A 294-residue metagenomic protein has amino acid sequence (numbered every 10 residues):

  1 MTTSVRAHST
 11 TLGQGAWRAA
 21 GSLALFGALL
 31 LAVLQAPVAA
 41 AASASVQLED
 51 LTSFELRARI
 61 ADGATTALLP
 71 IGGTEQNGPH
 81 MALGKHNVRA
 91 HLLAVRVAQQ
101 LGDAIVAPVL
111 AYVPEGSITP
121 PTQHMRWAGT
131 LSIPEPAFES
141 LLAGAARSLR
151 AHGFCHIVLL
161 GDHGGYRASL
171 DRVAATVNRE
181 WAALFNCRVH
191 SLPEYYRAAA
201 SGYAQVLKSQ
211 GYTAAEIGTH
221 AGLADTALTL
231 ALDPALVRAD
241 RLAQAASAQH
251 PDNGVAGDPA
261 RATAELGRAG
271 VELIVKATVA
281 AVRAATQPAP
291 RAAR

Functional and structural regions predicted by a protein language model:
M1-W17: N-terminal secretory signal peptides that target proteins for export/translocation
L12-Q14, A20, F26, N253-A256: Feature targets compositionally biased, intrinsically disordered low-complexity regions with long contiguous runs
A20-A36: Bacterial N-terminal signal peptides
A40-V158, D162-R294: Extended, histidine- and acidic-residue-enriched regions that form the cofactor-binding/catalytic faces
